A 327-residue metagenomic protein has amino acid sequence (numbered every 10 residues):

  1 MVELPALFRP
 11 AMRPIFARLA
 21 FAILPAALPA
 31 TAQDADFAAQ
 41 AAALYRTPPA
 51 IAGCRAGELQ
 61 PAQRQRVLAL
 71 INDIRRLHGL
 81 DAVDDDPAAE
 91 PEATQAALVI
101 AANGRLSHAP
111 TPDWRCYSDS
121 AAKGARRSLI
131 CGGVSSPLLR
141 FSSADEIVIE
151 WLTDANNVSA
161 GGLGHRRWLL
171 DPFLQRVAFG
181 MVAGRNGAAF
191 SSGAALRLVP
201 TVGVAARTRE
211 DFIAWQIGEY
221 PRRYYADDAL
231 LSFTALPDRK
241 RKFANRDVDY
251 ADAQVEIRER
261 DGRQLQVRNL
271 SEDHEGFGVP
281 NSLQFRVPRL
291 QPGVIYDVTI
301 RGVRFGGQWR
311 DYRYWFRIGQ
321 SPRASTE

Functional and structural regions predicted by a protein language model:
L4-A20: Bacterial N-terminal signal peptides that target proteins for export
A27-P29: N-terminal signal peptide c-region/cleavage motif recognized by signal peptidases
Q33-E327: Functional surface patches built around histidine and acidic residues
